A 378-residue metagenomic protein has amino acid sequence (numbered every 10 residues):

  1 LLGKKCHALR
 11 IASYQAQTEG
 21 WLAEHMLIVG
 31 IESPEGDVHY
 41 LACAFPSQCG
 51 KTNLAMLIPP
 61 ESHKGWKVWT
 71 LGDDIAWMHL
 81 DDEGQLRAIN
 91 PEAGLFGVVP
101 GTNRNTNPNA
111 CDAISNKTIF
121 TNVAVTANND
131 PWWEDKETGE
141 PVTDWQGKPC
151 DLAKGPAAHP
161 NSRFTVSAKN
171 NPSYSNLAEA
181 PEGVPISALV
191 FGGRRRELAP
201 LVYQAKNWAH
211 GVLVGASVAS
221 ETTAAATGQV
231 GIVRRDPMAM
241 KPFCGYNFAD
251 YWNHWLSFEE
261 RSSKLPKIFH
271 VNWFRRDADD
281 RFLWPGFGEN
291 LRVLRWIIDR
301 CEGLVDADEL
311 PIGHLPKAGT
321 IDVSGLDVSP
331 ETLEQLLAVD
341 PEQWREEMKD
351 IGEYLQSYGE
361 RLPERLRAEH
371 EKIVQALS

Functional and structural regions predicted by a protein language model:
L1-H25: Charged, amphipathic alpha-helical linker segments immediately N-terminal to NTP-binding catalytic cores
H25-S33: Pre-Walker A adenine-sensing motif
E32-G36, H79-Q85: Short acidic-glycine loop/turn motifs at beta-strand connectors
V38-S62: Glycine-rich phosphate-binding P-loop
L41, W69-L71, R87-I89, S187-V190 (+1 more regions): Hydrophobic/aromatic beta-strand patches that form the interior of the parallel beta-sheet core in alpha/beta enzyme
K64-L80: Short beta-strand-centered segment that lines the nucleotide-binding/catalytic pocket of NTP-utilizing
E83-L95: A short alpha/beta connector and helix-capping loop motif
V98-S378: Conserved NTP phosphate-binding and transfer environment spanning the P-loop NTPase/kinase superfamily
